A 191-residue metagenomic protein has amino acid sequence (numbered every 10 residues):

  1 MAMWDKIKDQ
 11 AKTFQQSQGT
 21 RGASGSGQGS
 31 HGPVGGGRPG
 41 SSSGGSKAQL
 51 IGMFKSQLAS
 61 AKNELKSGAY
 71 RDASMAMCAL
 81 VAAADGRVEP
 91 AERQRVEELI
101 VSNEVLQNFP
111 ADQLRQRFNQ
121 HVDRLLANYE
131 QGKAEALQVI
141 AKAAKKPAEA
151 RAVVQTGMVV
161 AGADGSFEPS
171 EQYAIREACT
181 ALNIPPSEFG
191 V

Functional and structural regions predicted by a protein language model:
M1-L80, P90-V191: Small-residue-enriched hydrophobic alpha-helices in membranes
